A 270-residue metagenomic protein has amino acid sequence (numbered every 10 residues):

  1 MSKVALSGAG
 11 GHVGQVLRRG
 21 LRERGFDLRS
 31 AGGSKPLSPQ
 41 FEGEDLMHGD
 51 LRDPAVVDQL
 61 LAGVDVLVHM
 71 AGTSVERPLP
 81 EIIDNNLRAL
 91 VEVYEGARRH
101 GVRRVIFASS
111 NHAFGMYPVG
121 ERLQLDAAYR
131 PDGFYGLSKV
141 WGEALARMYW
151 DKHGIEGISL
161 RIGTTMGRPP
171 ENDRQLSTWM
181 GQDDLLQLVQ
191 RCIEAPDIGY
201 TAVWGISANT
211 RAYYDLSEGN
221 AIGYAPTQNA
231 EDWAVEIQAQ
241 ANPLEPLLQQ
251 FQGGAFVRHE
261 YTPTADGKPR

Functional and structural regions predicted by a protein language model:
V4-R24: N-terminal Rossmann NAD(P)H-binding glycine-rich loop of SDR-like oxidoreductase domains
S38, H48-N85: NAD(P)H-binding glycine-rich loop region in Rossmannoid oxidoreductase-like domains and their noncatalytic homologs
R52, E81-E92, H100, N111 (+3 more regions): Glycine-rich NAD(P)-binding loop of the Rossmann-fold in SDR/ketoreductase-type enzymes
D84, P118-G157: Catalytic helix-loop patch of NAD(P)-dependent Rossmann-fold dehydrogenases
E92-R130: Conserved Rossmann-fold NAD(P)-dependent oxidoreductase catalytic core, especially the SDR/UDP-sugar
R130, I155-L176: Flexible, glycine-rich beta-alpha linker
R161-R168, W179-Y200, A208: Alpha-helical substrate-binding/gating segment
A202, A208-A225, Q240-G267: Conserved C-terminal active-site "lid" loop/helix of NAD(P)H-dependent oxidoreductases that clamps the redox cofactor
